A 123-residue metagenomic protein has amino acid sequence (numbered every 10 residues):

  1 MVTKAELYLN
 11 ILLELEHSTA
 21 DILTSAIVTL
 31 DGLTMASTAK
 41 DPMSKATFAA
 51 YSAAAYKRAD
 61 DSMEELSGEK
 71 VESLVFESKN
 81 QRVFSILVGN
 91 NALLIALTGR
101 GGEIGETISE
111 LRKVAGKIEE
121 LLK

Functional and structural regions predicted by a protein language model:
M1-K123: Non-catalytic interaction/Regulatory regions outside core domains
